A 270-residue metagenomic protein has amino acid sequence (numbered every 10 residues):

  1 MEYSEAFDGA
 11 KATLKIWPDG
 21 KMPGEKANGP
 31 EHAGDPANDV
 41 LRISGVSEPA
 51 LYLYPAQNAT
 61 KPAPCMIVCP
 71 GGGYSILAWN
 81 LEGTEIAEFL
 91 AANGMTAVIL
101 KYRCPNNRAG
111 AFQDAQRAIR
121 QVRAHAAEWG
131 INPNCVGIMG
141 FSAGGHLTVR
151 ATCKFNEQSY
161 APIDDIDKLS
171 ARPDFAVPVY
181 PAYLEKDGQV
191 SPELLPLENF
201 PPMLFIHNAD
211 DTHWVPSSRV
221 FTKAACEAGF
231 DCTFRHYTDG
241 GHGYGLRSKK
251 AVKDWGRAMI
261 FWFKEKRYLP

Functional and structural regions predicted by a protein language model:
E2-T60: N-terminal cap/lid segment of alpha/beta-hydrolase-fold proteins
P62-G71: Short beta-strand element of the alpha/beta-hydrolase
P70-S75, S142, Y183, A209-D211: Active-site glycine-rich loops that stabilize anionic/oxyanionic intermediates across multiple enzyme folds
A78-N80, E85, I99-P133, L246-D254: Catalytic nucleophile-loop/oxyanion-hole region of alpha/beta-hydrolase and closely related hydrolase-like folds
Q113, R117-E198: Primarily recognizes the serine-hydrolase "nucleophile elbow" in alpha/beta-hydrolase and SGNH/GDSL folds
L204-H207: Short beta-strand/loop motif that positions the catalytic acidic residue of the alpha/beta-hydrolase fold
T212-R219: Conserved alpha/beta-hydrolase "acid-adjacent" motif
R219-T222, C226-P270: C-terminal catalytic histidine-bearing segment of alpha/beta-hydrolase fold enzymes
